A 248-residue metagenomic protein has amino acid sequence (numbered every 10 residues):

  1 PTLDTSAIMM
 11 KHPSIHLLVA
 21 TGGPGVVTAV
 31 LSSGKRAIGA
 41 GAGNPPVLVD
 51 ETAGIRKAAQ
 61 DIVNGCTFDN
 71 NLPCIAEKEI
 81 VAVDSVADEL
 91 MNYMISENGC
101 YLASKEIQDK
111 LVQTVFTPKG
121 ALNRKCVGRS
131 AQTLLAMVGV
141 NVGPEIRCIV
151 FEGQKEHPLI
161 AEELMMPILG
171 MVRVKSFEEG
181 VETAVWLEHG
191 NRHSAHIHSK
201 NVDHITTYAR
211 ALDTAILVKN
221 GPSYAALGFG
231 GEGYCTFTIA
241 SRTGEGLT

Functional and structural regions predicted by a protein language model:
P1-I15: A structured beta-alpha segment of the ubiquitous adenosine-cofactor-binding alpha/beta core
P1-T5, G25-V26, N201-D203: Short acidic loop-to-helix transition motifs that present clustered carboxylates
M10-S14, G54, V115-R124, E163 (+1 more regions): Short, surface-exposed amphipathic charged segments that create phosphate/polyanion-binding patches used for binding
P13-S14, S33-G34, L212-D213: Short, structured coil segments at secondary-structure junctions
L18-V19, G43, V83, L134 (+2 more regions): Buried hydrophobic positions in well-ordered alpha/beta secondary-structure cores of metabolic enzymes
L18-V30: Glycine-rich phosphate-binding loop
V27-K155: ALDH superfamily catalytic-core signature
V140-T248: Conserved C-terminal structural/oligomerization subdomain of aldehyde/semialdehyde dehydrogenase
